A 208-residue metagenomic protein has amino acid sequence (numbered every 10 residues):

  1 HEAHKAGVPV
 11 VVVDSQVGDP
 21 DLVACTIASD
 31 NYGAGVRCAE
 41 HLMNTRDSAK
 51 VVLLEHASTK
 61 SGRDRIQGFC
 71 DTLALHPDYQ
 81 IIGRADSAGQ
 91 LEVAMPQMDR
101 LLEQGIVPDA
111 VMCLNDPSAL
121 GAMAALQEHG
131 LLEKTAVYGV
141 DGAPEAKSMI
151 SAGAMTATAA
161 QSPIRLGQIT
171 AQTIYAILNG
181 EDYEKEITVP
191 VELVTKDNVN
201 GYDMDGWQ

Functional and structural regions predicted by a protein language model:
H1-G33, N44, K50, T59 (+2 more regions): Flexible loop/hinge segments that line or gate small-molecule binding clefts
H1-H4, G68-F69, Q80-S148: Hydrophobic alpha-helical
H4, V36, E40-M43, C70-A74 (+4 more regions): Class I S-adenosyl-L-methionine
V10, A24-T26, L53, I81-R84 (+4 more regions): Conserved beta-strand scaffold positions in the cores of enzyme catalytic domains, especially in NTP/NDP-utilizing
T26-V51, R63-D64, L91-M98, A143-A146 (+1 more regions): Hydrophobic alpha-helical segments within soluble ligand-binding/sensing domains
D30, L54-C70, D86: Extracytoplasmic ligand-binding site segments that recognize negatively charged/polar headgroups
K50-L54, D109: Conserved beta-strand elements of the Class I
T72-L73, S162-Q208: Hinge/cleft segment of the Venus flytrap/periplasmic-binding protein
